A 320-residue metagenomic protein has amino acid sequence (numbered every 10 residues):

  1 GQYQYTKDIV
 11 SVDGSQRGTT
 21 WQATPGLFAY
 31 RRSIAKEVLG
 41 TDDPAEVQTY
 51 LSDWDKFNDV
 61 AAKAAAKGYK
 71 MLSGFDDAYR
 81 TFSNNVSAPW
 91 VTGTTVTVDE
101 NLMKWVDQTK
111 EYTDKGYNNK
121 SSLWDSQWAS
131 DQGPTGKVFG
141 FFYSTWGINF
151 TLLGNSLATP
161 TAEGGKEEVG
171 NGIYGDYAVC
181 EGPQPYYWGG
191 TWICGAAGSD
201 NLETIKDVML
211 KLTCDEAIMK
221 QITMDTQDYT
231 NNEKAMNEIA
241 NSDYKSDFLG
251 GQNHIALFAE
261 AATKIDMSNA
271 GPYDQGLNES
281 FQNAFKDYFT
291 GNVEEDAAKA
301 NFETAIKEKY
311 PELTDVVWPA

Functional and structural regions predicted by a protein language model:
G1-L27, G164-E181, A320: Hinge/lid segment of periplasmic solute-binding proteins
K7-A78, W90-L123, A197-E203, V293-A300: Helix-loop-helix "hinge/cap" segment bordering the ligand-binding cleft or interdomain interface
S11, T20, Q184-W188, N278-E279: Short, flexible turn/loop "capping" segments at secondary-structure junctions
R17-G18, A65-F75, C214-T226, E308-P319: Bilobed periplasmic-binding protein-like "clamshell/Venus-flytrap" ligand-binding domains
V38-L39, A61-G68, T113-Y117, K137 (+7 more regions): Sec/Tat-exported extracytoplasmic proteins
N84, M103-D207: Extracytoplasmic/periplasmic substrate-binding proteins
G172-G175, T223-N283, D287, D315-A320: Long, aromatic- and glycine/proline-rich binding clefts that accommodate carbohydrate-like moieties
T204, K220-T223, N283, N292-A320: Conserved N-terminal structural module of periplasmic/extracytoplasmic solute-binding proteins
